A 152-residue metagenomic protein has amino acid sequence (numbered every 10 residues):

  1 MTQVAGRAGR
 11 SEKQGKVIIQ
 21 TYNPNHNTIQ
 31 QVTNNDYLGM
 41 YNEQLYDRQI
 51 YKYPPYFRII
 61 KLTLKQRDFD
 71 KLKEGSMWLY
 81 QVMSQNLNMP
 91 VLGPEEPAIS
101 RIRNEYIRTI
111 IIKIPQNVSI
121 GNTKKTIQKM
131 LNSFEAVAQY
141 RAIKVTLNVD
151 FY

Functional and structural regions predicted by a protein language model:
Q3-G6, R10-Y152: Accessory helical-bundle/CTD segments and flexible terminal tails appended to RecA-like ATPase motors
